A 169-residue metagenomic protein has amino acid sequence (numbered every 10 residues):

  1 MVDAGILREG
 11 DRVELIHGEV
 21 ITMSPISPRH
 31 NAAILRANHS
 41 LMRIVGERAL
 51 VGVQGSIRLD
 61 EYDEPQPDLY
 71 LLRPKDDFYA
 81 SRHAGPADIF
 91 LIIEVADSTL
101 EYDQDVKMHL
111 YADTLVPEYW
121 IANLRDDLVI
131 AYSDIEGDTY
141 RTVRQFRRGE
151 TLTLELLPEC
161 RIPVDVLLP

Functional and structural regions predicted by a protein language model:
M1-P169: Gly/Pro/Ser/Thr-rich low-complexity, intrinsically disordered segments predominantly at protein N-termini
